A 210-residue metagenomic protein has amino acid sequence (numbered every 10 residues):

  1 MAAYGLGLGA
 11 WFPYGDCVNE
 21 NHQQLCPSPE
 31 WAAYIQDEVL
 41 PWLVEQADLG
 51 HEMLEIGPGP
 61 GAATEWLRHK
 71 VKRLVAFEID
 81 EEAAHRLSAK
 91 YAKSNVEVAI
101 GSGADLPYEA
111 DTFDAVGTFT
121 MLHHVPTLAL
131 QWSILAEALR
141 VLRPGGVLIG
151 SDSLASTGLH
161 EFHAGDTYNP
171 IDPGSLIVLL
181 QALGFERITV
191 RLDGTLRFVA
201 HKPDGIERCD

Functional and structural regions predicted by a protein language model:
M1-Q23: N-terminal, positively charged/glycine-rich alpha-helical extensions of SAM-dependent methyltransferases
A32-H51: Conserved alpha-helix/loop element of class I SAM-dependent methyltransferases that forms part of the SAM/SAH-binding
L54, G59-D105: Class I SAM-dependent methyltransferase SAM/SAH-binding core
G117: A conserved beta-strand element that flanks and buttresses the S-adenosyl-L-methionine
T120-H124: Short catalytic micro-motifs in class I SAM-dependent methyltransferases
W132-P144: A short glycine-rich, Lys/Arg-flanked "PGG" loop and its adjoining helix->strand segment in the class I
I149-V199: C-terminal alpha-helical "lid/dimerization" subdomain adjacent to the S-adenosyl-L-methionine
A200-D210: C-terminal lobe and adjacent flexible extensions of AdoMet/dcAdoMet transferase-like proteins
